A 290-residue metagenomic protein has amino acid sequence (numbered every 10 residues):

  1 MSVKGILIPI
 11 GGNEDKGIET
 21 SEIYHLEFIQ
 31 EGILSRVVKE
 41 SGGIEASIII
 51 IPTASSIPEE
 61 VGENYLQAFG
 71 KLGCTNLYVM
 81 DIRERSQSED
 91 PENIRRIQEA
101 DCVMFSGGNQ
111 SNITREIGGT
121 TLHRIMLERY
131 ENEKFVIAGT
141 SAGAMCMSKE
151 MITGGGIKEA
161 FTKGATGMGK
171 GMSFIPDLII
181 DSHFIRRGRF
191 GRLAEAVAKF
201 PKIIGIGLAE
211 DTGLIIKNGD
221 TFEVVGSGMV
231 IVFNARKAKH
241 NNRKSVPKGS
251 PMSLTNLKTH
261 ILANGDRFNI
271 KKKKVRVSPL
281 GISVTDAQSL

Functional and structural regions predicted by a protein language model:
M1-I44, E60-E63, K71, I152-T153 (+1 more regions): C-terminal and late-domain segments of enzyme folds
K4, G43-I48, A100, K134: A general structural motif
D15, A54-P58, Q110, G143-C146: Gly/Ser/Thr-rich loops at beta-strand to alpha-helix junctions that form or flank small-molecule/cofactor-binding
I48-P52, M104-S106, I179: Short glycine-rich or small-residue beta-strand-to-loop segments that form or flank ligand, phosphate, metal/Fe-S
I49-I50, S55-E99, N112: Portal/gating segments that form or line small-molecule/metal binding sites
R95-R96, T121-K134: Catalytic-core regions built around general acid/base machinery
M104-G107, Y130-M151: Catalytic nucleophile loop
Q110-T120: Glycine/threonine-rich flexible loop motifs
